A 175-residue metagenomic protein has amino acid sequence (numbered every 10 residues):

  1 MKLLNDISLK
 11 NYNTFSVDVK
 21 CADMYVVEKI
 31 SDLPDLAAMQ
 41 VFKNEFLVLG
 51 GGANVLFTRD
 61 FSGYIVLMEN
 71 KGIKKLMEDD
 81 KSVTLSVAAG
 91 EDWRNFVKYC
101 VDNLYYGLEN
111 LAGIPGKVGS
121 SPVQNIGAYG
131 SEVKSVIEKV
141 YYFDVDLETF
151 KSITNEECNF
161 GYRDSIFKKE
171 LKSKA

Functional and structural regions predicted by a protein language model:
M1-V136, V140, D144-D146: Anion-binding (especially nucleotide phosphate/pyrophosphate-binding) glycine-rich loop and adjoining beta-alpha core
F150-A175: Long, positively charged amphipathic alpha-helical accessory segments at protein N-termini or as interdomain linkers
